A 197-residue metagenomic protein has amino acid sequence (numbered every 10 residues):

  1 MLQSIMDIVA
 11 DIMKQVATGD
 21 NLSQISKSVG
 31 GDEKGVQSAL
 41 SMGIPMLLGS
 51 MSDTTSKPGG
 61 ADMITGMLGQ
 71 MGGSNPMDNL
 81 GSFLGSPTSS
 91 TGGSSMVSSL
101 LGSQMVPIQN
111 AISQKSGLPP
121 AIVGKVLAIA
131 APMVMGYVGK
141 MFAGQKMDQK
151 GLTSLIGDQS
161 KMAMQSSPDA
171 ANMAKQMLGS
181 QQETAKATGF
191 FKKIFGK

Functional and structural regions predicted by a protein language model:
M1-K197: A structural "flexibility-hinge" signal
